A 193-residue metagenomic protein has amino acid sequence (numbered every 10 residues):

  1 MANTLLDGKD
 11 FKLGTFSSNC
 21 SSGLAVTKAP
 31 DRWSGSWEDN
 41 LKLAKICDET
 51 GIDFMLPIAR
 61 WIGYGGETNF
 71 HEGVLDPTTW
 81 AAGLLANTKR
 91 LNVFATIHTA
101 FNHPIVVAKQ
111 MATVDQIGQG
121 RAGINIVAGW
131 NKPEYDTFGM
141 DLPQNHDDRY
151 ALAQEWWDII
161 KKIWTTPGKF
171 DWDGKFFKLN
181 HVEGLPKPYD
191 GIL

Functional and structural regions predicted by a protein language model:
M1-T88, L185-L193: N-terminal beta1-alpha1-beta2 module of alpha/beta enzyme domains
A2-F11, H103-L193: Internal, glycine-rich beta/alpha segment that forms the wall or movable "lid" of small-molecule/cofactor binding
S18-C20, R60, H98-A100, V127-G129: Active-site beta-loop-alpha junctions enriched in small/polar residues
S22, G63-Y64, N102, N131-P133: Flexible, glycine-rich phosphate/dinucleotide-binding loops and adjacent beta-alpha linkers at cofactor/substrate
T27-G35, E67-H71, F94-P104, P143-D147: The substrate-binding groove and active-site-proximal loops of carbohydrate-active enzymes, especially glycoside
G51-A59, V93-F94, G123-V127: Short beta-strand segments at enzyme active-site cores
R60-G65, I97-H98, G139: Short linear capping/connector segments at secondary-structure termini
N87-A95: Conserved catalytic cysteine-centered active-site region of acyl-thioester-dependent Claisen-condensing enzymes
